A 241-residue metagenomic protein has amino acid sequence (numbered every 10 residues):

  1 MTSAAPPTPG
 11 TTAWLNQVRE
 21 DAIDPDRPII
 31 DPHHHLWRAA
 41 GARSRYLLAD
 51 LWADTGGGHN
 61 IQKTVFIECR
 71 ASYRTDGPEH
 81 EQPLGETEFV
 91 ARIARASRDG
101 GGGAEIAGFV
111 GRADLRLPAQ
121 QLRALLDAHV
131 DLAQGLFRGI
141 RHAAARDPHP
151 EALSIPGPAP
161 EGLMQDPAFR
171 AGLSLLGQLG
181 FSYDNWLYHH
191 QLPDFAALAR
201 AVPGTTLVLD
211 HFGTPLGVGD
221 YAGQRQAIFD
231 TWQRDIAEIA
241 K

Functional and structural regions predicted by a protein language model:
M1-G102: An N-terminally biased module of ancient metal coordination in phosphate/nucleic-acid-related enzymes
P6-T8, P158-K241: Catalytic pocket-lining loop regions of alpha/beta-barrel enzymes, especially the amidohydrolase/enolase/GH5 lineages
I29-H34, Q62-I67, A107-G111, R138-H142 (+2 more regions): Hydrophobic faces of well-ordered beta-strands that scaffold small-molecule active sites in alpha/beta enzyme cores
R38-Y46, Y73-R74, H80-P83, D114-L122 (+3 more regions): Acidic-and-aromatic substrate-binding clefts and catalytic sites of carbohydrate-active enzymes
L51-N60, T64, E88-A104, A124-I140 (+4 more regions): Acidic (Asp/Glu)-rich catalytic clusters
S72-G77, P148-A152, L216-Y221: A short acidic, helix-capping loop that chelates divalent metal ions and anchors anionic groups
G77, E81, A107-R116, A159-P160 (+2 more regions): The substrate-binding groove and active-site-proximal loops of carbohydrate-active enzymes, especially glycoside
G77, H142-M164: Glycine-rich phosphate-binding "P-loop"
